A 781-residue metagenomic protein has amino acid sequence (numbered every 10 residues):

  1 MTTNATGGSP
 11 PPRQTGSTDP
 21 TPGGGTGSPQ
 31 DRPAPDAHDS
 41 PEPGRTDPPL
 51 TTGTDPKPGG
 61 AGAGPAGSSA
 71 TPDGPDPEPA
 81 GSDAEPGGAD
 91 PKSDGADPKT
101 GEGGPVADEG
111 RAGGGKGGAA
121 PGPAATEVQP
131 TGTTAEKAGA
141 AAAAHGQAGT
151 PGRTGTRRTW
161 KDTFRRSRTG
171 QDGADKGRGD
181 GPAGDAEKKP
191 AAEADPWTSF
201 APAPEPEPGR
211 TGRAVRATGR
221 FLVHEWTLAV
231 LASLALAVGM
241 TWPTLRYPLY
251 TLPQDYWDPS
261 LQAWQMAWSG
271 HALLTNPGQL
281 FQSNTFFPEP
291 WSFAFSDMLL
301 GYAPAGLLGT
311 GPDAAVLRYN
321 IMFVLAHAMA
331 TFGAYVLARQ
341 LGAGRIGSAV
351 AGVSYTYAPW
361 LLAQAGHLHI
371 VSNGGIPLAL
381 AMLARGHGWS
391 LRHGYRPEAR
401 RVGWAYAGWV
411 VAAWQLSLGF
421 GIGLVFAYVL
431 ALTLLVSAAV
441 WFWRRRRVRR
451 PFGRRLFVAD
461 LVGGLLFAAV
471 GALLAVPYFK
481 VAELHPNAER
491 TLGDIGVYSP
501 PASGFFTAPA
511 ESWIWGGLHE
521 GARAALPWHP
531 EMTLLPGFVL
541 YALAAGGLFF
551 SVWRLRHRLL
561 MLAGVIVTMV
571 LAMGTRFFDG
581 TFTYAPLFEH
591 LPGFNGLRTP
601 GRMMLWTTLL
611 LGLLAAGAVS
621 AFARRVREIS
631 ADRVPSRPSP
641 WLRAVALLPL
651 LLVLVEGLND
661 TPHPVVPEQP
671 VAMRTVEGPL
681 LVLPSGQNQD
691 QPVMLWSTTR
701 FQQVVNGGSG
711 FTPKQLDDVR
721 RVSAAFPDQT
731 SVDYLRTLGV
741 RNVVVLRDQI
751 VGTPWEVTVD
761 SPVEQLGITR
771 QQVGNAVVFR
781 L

Functional and structural regions predicted by a protein language model:
T2-P11, R165, P196, S639 (+1 more regions): Extracytoplasmic
T2-R13, D19-G25, P29-Q30, G104 (+5 more regions): Start-transfer (signal-anchor) and selected internal transmembrane alpha helices of multi-pass inner/ER membrane
L236-T331, V353-S354, P359-A363, H367-N373 (+5 more regions): Membrane-interface coil-to-helix junctions
W257-A272, L456, G463-F549, P600: Periplasmic/ER-lumenal interhelical loops and adjacent helix-loop junctions in multi-pass membrane proteins
Y335-T356, R396-E398, A646-P649: Transmembrane-helix signature of polytopic, membrane-embedded enzymes that assemble or transfer cell-envelope glycans
A379-A407: Membrane-interface transmembrane helices that cradle and orient dolichyl/undecaprenyl
R385, L391-Y395, F426-F467, S551: Perimembrane helix-loop-helix junctions
R445-L461, A544-T583, D632-P640: Membrane-interface helix-loop-helix junctions at transmembrane boundaries of multi-pass membrane enzymes, predominantly
